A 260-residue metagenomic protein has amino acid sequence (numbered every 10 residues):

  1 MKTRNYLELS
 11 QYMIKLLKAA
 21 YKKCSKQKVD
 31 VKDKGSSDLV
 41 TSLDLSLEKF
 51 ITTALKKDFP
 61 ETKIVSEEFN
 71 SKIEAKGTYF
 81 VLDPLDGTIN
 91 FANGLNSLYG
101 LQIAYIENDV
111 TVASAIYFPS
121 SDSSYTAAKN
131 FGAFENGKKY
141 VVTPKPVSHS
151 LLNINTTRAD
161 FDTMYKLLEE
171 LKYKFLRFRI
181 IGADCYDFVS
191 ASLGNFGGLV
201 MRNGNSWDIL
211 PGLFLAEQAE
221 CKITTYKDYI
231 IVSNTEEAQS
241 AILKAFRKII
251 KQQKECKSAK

Functional and structural regions predicted by a protein language model:
M1-L85, S258-K260: N-terminal subdomain of lithium-sensitive/metallo-dependent phosphomonoesterases centered on the IMPase/IPPase/PAP
L17, Y21-C24, D44, L55 (+6 more regions): Residue-level signal for inorganic ion chemistry
K26, Y99, A127-F131, E217 (+1 more regions): A short, compositionally biased
L45, E68, P84-G87, P119 (+2 more regions): Generic detector of well-ordered alpha-helical packing
A75-F134: DPxDG-like acidic metal-binding loop motif
E135-V141: A structural micro-motif at secondary-structure boundaries
P144-K260: An extended, acidic
